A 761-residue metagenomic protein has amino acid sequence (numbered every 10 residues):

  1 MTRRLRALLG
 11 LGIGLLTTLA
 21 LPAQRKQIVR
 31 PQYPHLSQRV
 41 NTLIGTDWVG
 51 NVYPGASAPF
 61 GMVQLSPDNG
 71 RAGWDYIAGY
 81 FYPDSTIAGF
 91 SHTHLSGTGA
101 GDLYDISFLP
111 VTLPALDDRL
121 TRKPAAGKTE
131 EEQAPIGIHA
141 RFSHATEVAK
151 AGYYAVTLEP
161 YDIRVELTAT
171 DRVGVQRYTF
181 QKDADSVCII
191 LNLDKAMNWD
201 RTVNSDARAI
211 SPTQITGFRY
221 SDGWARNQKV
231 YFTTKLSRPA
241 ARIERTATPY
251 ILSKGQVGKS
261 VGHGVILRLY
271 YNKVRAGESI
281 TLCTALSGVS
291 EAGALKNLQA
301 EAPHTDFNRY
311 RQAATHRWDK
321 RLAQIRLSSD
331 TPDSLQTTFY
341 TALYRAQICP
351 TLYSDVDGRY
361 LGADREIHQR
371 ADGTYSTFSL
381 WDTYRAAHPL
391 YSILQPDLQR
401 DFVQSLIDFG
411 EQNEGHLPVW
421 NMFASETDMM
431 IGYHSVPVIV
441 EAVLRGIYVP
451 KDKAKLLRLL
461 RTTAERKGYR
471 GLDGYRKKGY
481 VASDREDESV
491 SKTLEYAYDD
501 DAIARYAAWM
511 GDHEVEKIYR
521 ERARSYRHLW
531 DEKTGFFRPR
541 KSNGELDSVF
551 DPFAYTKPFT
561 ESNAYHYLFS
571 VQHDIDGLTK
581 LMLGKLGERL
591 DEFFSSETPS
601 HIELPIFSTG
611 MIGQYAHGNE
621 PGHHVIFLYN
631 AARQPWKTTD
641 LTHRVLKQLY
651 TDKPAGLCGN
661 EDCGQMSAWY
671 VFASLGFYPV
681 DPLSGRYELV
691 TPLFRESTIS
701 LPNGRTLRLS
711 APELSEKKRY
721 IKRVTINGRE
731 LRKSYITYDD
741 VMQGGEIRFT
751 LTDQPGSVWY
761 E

Functional and structural regions predicted by a protein language model:
M1-Q27: Bacterial Sec-dependent N-terminal signal peptides
R25-P437, V443-L494, A507-H528, T534-R538 (+6 more regions): Accessory carbohydrate-recognition regions in carbohydrate-active enzymes
E495-D499: Hydrophobic, small-residue-rich alpha-helical packing segments that form membrane-like cores
Y720: Extracellular attachment/recognition segments
